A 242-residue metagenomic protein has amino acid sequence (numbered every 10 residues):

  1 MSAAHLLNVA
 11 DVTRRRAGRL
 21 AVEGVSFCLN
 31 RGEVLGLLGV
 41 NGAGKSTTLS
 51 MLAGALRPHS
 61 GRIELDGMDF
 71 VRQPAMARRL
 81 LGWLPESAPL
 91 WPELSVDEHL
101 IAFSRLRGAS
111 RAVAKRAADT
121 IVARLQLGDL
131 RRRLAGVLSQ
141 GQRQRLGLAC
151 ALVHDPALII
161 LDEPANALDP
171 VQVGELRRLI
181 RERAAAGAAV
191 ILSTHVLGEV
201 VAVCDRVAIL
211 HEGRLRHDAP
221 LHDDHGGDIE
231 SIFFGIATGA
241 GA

Functional and structural regions predicted by a protein language model:
V40-G44: Walker A (P-loop) phosphate-binding loop of ABC-type ATPase nucleotide-binding domains
G61-D69, M76-A77, H217-A219: Conserved ABC transporter NBD signature motif
E93, L134-L138: Conserved ABC ATPase signature
I101, R105, A112-L130: Conserved ABC ATPase "signature" region
D155: Conserved catalytic motifs of ABC-family nucleotide-binding domains
I159-E163: Catalytic Walker B motif of ABC-type/P-loop ATPase nucleotide-binding domains
